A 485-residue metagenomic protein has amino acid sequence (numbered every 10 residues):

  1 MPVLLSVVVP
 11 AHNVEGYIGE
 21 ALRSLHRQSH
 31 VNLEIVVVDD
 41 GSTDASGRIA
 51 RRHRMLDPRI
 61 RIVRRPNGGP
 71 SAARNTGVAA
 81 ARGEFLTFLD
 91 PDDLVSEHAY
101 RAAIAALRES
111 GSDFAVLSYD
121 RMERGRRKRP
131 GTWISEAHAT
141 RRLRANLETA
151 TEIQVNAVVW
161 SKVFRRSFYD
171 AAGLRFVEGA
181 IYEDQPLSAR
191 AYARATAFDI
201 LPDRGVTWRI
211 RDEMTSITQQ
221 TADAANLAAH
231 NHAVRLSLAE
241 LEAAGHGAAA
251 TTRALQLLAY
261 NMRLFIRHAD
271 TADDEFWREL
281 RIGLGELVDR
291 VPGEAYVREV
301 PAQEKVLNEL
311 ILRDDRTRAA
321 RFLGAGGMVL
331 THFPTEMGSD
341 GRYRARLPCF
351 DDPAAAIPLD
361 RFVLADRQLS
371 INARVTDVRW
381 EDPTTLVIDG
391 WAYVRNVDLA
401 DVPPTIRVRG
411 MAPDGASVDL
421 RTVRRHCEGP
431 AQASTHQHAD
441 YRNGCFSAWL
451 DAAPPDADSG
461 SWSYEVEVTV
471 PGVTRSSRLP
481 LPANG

Functional and structural regions predicted by a protein language model:
M1-H230, L236: Nucleotide-sugar donor-binding/catalytic module of glycosyltransferases that assemble extracellular/cell-envelope
P2, G245-L255: All-alpha amphipathic helical-bundle segments outside canonical DNA-binding/catalytic cores that form hydrophobic
F164, F176, W208, S237 (+4 more regions): Generic structural hydrophobic/aromatic packing signal, biased to beta-strands
D203-R211, T218-A248, N261, T271-V291: Catalytic core of nucleotide-sugar-dependent glycosyltransferases
A224, T252, D377-W380: Short, solvent-exposed segments of well-ordered alpha helices
A254-L264: Amphipathic alpha-helical repeat scaffolds of TPR domains
I266-A269: Short coil/turn linking the two alpha-helices of tandem helical-hairpin repeats
T271-G485: Basic, ligand-binding patches in group-transfer machinery, especially extracytoplasmic/periplasmic segments
